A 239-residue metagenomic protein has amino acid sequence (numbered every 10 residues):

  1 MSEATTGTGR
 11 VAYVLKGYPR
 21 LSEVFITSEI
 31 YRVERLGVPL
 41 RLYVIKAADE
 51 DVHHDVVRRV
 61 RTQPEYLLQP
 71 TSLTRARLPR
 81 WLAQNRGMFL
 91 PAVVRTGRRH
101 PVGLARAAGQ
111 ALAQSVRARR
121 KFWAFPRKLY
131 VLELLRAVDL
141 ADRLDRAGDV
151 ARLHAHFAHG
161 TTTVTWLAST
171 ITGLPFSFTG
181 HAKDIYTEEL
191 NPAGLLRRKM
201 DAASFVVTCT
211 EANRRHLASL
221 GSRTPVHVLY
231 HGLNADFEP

Functional and structural regions predicted by a protein language model:
M1-W81, D145-G148, L174, D201 (+1 more regions): N-terminal subdomain of nucleotide-sugar transferases
K16, I45, A158, G180-K183 (+1 more regions): Histidine-centered beta-alpha loop that forms part of the nucleotide-sugar donor binding/catalytic region in diverse
A47-E133: Conserved N-terminal ligand/cofactor-binding loop architecture of enzyme catalytic domains
L73-A76, E188-L190, A218, L233-P239: Acidic anion/phosphate-binding donor-loop and adjacent secondary structure in glycosyltransferase catalytic cores
W81-L82, G97, G103, K128-L129 (+1 more regions): Short N-terminal targeting/anchoring amphipathic segment
F176-S204: A conserved, positively charged/aromatic
D201-E211, H227: A short beta-strand/loop micro-motif in the catalytic core of glycosyltransferases that engages the nucleotide-sugar
A212, G232: Carbohydrate-associated surface elements
